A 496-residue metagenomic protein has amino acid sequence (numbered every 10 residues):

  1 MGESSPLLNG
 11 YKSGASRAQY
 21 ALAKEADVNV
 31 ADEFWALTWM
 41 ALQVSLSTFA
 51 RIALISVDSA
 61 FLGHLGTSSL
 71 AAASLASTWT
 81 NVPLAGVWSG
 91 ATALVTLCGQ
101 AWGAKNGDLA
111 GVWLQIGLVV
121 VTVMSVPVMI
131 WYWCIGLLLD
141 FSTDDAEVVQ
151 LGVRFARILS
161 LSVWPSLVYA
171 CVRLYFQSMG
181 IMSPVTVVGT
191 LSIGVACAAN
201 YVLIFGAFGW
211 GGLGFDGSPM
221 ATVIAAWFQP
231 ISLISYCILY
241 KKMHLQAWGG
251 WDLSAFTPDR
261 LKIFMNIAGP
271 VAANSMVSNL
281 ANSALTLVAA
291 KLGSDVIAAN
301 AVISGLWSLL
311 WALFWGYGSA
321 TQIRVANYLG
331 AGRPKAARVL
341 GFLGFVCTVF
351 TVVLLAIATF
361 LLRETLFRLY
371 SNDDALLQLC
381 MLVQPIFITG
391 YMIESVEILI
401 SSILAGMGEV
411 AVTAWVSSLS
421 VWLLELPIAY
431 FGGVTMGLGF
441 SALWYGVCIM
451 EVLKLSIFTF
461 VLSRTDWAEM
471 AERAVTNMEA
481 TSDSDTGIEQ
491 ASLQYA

Functional and structural regions predicted by a protein language model:
G2-V44, C98-W164, L191, V195-G269 (+2 more regions): Short alpha-helical transmembrane segments in multi-pass integral membrane proteins
K12-A21, E33-V95, N266-A289: Signature of the first transmembrane helix
W39-D58, I158, S192, A225-Q229 (+4 more regions): Transmembrane helical elements of multi-pass membrane transporters/channels
T48-I52, A85, S125, M129 (+13 more regions): Residue-level hotspots within the lipid-embedded alpha helices of multi-pass solute transporters
I52-A71, L139-A146, I204-L213, A272 (+4 more regions): Helix-terminus/linker motif at the lipid-water interface of multi-pass membrane proteins
S59, L70-M129, W133, Y169-V185 (+2 more regions): Small-residue-rich hydrophobic transmembrane alpha-helices
T67-T78, G152, A156, S294-L309 (+2 more regions): Small-residue hotspots at the loop-to-helix junctions and early N-terminal turns of transmembrane alpha-helices
V202-L203, I398-L399, L424-G433: Transmembrane alpha-helical segments of integral membrane proteins
